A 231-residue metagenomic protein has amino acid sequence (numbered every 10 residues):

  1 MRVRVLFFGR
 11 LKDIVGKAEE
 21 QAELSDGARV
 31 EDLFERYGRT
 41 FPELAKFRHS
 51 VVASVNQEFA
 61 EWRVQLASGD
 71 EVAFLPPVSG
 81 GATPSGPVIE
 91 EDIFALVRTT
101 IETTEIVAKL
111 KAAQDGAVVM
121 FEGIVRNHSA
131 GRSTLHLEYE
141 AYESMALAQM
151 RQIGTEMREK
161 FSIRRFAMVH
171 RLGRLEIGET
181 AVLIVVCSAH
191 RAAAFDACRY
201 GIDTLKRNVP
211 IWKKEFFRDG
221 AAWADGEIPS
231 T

Functional and structural regions predicted by a protein language model:
M1-V88: Ubiquitin-like/PB1-type beta-grasp interaction modules and other compact soluble beta-rich domains
R4-F8, I14, E71-P77, T83-A181 (+3 more regions): N-terminal, polar/charged subdomain of small-to-medium soluble alpha/beta proteins
